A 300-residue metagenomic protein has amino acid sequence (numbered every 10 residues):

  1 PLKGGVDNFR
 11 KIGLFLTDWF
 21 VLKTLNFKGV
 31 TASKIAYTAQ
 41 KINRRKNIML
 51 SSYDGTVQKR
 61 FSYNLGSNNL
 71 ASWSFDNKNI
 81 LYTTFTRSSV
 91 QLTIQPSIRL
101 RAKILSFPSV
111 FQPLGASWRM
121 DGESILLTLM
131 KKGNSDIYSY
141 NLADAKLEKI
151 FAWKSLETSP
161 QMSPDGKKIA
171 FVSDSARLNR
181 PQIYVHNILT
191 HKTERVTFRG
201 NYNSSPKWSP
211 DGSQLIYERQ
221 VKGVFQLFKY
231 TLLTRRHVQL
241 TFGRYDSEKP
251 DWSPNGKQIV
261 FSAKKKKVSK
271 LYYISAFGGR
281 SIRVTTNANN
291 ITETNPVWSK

Functional and structural regions predicted by a protein language model:
P1-K300: Sequence signature of WD/YWTD-type beta-propeller architectures
